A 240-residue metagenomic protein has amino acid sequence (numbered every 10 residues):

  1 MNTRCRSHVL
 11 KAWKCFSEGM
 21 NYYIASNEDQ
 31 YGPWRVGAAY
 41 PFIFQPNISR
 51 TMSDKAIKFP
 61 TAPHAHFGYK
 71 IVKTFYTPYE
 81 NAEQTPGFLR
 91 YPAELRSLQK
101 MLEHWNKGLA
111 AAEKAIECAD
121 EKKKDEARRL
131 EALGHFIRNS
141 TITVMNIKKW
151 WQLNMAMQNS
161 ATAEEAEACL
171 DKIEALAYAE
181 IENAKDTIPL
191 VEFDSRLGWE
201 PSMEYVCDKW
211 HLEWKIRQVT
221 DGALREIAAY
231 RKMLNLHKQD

Functional and structural regions predicted by a protein language model:
M1-D240: Substrate-binding groove of N-acetylhexosamine-processing glycoside hydrolases
